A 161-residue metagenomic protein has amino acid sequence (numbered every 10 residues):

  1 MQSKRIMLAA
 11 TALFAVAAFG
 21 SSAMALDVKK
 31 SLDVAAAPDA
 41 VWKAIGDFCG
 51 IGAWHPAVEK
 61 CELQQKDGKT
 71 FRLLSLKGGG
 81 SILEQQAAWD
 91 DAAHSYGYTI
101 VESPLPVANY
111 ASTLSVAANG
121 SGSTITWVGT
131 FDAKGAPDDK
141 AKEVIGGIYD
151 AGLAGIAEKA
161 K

Functional and structural regions predicted by a protein language model:
M1-A10: Bacterial N-terminal signal peptides that target proteins for export
A10-A18: Bacterial N-terminal signal peptides
F19-K66: Hydrophobic ligand-binding cavity/cleft-lining segments
M24, L76-G78, P104-A108, N119-S121 (+1 more regions): A generic structural micro-feature
K30-L32, I82-A88, Y110-A118: Hydrophobic/aromatic beta-strand elements that line small-molecule binding cavities or substrate pockets in beta-rich
L32-D39, P106, D139-D150: Soluble non-cytosolic domains of exported or imported proteins
A53, C61-L105, E158-K161: Glycine-rich portal/gate segments that line the openings of hydrophobic small-molecule binding cavities
T124-K161: A conserved amphipathic terminal alpha-helix motif
